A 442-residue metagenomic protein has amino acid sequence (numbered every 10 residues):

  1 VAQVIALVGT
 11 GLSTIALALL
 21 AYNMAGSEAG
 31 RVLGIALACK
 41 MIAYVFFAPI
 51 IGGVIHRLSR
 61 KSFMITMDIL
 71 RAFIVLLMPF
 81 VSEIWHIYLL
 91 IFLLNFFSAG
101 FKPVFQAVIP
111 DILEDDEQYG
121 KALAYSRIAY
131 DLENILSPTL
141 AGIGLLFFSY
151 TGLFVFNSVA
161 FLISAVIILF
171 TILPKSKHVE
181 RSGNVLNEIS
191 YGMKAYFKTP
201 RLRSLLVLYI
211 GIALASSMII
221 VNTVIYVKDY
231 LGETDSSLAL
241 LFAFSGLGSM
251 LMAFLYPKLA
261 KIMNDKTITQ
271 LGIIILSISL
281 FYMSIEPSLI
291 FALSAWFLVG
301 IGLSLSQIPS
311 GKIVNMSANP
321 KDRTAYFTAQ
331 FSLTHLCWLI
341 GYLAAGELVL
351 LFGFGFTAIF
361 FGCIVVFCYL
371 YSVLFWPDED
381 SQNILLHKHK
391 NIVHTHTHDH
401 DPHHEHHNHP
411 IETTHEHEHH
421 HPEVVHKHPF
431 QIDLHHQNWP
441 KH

Functional and structural regions predicted by a protein language model:
V1-T14, A36-I55, S59-I74, H86-L146 (+6 more regions): Substrate-agnostic recognition of the 12-TM MFS/MFS-like secondary transporter fold
A16-A25, M78-F80, L136-F156, D229-Y230 (+1 more regions): Transmembrane alpha-helix termini and helix-breaking/packing motifs in multi-pass membrane transporters
Y22-R31, Y226-S237: Short extramembrane helix-to-coil loop segments that connect adjacent transmembrane helices in Major
R57-D68, K261-I273: Cytoplasmic membrane-interface "Motif A"-like loop-to-helix N-cap segments of 12-TM Major Facilitator Superfamily
I69-E83, I274-P287: C-terminal ends and interior cores of transmembrane alpha-helices in multi-pass membrane transporters/permeases
A107, D111-I112, F154-N184, L374-I384: Helix-loop junctions on the cytosolic side of multi-pass membrane transporters, especially the intracellular loop
P174-V207: Juxtamembrane intracellular "pre-TM" segments in multi-pass secondary transporters
K266-Q307: C-terminal transmembrane helical hairpin of 12-TM major facilitator-type secondary transporters
